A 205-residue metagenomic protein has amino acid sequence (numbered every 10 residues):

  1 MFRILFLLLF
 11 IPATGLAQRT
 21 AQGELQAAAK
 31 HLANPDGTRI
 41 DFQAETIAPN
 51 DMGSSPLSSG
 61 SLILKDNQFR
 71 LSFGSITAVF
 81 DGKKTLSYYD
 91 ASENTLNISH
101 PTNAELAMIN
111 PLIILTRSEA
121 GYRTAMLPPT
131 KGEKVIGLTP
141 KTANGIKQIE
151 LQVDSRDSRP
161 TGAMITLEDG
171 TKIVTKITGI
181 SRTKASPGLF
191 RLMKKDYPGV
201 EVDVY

Functional and structural regions predicted by a protein language model:
I4-A13: Sec-dependent N-terminal signal peptides
Q18-N34, Q43-A44, S55, K84-K147 (+1 more regions): Flexible, processing/modification-adjacent segments and terminal tails in exported/periplasmic/extracellular proteins
A28, I40, L71, T85-L86 (+2 more regions): Buried hydrophobic packing residues in well-ordered domains
T38-A44, S58-L62, N67-L71, K147-I149 (+1 more regions): One face of beta-strands
I47-P49: Sequence/structural signature of outer-membrane beta-barrel proteins
M52, I76-T77, D169-G170: Solvent-exposed loop/turn segments connecting transmembrane beta-strands in outer-membrane beta-barrel proteins
G60-A107, I173: An acidic-aromatic
R123-Y205: Gly/Pro-enriched, hydrophobic low-complexity segments that function as extracytoplasmic propeptides/linkers
